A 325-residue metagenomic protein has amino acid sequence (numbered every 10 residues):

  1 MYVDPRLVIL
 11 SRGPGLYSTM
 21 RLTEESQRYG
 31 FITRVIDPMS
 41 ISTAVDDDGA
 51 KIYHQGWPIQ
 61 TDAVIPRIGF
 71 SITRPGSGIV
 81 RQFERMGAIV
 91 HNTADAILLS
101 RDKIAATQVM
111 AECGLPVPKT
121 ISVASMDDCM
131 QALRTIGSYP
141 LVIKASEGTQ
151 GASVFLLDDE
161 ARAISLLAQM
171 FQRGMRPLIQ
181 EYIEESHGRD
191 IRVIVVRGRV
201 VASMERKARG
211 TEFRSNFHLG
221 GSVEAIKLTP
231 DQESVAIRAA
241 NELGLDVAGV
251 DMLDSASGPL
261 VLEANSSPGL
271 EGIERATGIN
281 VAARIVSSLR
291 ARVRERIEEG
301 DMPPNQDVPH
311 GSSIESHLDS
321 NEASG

Functional and structural regions predicted by a protein language model:
Y2-R12, T19-E24, Q55-I59, R81-G87 (+5 more regions): Active-site nucleotide/adenylate-binding loops and adjacent lid/helix of ATP-dependent enzymes
L10-P14, R67-F70: Structural motif
R12-P38: Short, charged N-terminal beta->alpha structural module
M39-E84, D95-S100: N-terminal glycine-rich "phosphate-gripper" loop used for MgATP/nucleotide binding and carboxylate activation
F70, N265-T277: Glycine-rich phosphate/pyrophosphate-binding beta-alpha loops
L141, V201-A202, A248, L260-L262: Protein kinase-like catalytic core scaffold
A152-L243: Phosphate-binding site of ATP-dependent enzymes
R173, E212-V261, A283-R284, S288-M302 (+3 more regions): A long amphipathic alpha-helix within ATP-dependent nucleotide-binding catalytic cores
